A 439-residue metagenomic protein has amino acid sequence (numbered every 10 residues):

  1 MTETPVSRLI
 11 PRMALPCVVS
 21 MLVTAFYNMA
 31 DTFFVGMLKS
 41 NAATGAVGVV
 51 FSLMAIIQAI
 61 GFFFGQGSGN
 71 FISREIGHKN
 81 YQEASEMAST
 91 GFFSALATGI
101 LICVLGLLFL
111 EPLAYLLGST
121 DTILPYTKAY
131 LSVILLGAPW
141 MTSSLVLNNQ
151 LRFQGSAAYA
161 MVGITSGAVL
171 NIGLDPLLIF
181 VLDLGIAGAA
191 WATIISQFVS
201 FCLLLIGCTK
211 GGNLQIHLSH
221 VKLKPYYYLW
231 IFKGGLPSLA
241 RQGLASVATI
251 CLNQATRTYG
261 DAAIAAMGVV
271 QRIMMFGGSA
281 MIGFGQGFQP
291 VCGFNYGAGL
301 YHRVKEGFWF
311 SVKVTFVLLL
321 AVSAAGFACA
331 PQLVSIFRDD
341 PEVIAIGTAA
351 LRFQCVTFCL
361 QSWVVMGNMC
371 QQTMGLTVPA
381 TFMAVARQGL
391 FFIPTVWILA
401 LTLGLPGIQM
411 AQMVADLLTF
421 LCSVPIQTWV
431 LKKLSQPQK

Functional and structural regions predicted by a protein language model:
M1-A14, I72-P139, V181-L236, C292-T357 (+1 more regions): Short alpha-helical transmembrane segments in multi-pass integral membrane proteins
T2-F33, M37-L38, S52-G67, F71 (+6 more regions): N-terminal transmembrane alpha-helices
R12-D31, V133, G167, S196-S200 (+4 more regions): Transmembrane helical elements of multi-pass membrane transporters/channels
F26-T44, A114-D121, L177-L184, G243-F276 (+3 more regions): Helix-terminus/linker motif at the lipid-water interface of multi-pass membrane proteins
T32, N41-T44, Y81, L110 (+6 more regions): Membrane-helix interface/capping residues of multi-pass secondary transporters
T44-V104, M141-A160, A266-A330, Q361-M383: Small-residue-rich hydrophobic transmembrane alpha-helices
I56-A59, N171-D175, F201-L205, F276-S279 (+3 more regions): Hydrophobic transmembrane alpha-helices of multi-pass small-molecule transporters
G65, I134-R152, A160-A168, A189-C202 (+4 more regions): Short runs within selected transmembrane alpha-helices of multi-pass transporters and secretion channels
